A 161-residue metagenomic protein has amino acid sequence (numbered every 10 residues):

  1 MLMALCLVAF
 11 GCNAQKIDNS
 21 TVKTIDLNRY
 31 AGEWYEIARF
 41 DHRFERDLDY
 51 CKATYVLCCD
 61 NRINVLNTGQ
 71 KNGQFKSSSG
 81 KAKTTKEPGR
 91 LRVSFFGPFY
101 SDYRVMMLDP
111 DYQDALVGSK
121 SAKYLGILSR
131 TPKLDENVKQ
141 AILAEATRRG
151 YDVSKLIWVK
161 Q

Functional and structural regions predicted by a protein language model:
M1-A9: Bacterial N-terminal signal peptides
C12-Q161: A beta-rich soluble binding module of mature secreted/lumenal proteins
